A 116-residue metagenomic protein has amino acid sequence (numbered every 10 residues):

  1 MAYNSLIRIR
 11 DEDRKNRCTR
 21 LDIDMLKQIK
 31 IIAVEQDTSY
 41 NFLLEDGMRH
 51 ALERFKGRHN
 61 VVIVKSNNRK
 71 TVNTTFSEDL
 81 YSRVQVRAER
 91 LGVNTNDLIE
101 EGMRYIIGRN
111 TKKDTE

Functional and structural regions predicted by a protein language model:
M1-R20, A33, K56-F76: Short Lys/Arg-rich basic patches
Y3, I29, T111-K112: Generic cytosolic/nucleocytoplasmic N-terminal low-complexity/intrinsically disordered segments
D13-E45: General nucleic-acid-binding
N16, D46-A51, T71, L80 (+2 more regions): Residue-level detection of beta-strand scaffold positions
D24, E35, S39, T75 (+3 more regions): Residue-level signal for short amphipathic helical patches enriched in basic/charged and nearby hydrophobic residues
I29, T38-R49, V84, V93-R104: Short amphipathic alpha-helical segments
E53-L91, G108-E116: Short, positively charged interaction helices/loops
